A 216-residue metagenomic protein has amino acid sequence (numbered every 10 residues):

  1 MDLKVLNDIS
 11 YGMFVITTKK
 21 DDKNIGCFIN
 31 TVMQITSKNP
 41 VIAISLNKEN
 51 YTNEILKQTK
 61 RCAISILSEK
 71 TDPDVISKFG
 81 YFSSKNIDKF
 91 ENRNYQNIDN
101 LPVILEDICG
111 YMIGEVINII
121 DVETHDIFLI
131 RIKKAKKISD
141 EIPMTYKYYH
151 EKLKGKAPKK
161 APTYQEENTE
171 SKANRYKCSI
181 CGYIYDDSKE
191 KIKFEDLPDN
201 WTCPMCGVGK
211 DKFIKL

Functional and structural regions predicted by a protein language model:
M1-A173: Basic, polyanion-binding surface patches
K159-E167, G182-K191: Short Cys/His-rich Zn2+-coordinating modules
A173-N174, K215-L216: Short, intrinsically disordered terminal segments enriched in charged and Pro/Gly residues
N174-S179, D187: Acidic, low-complexity/disordered tracts enriched in E/D and polar residues
C178-C181, C203-C206: Short cysteine-rich clusters marking metal-coordination/redox-active sites
D187-S188, D211-K215: Short, non-ligating residues that shape and space the ligands of small metal-coordination modules and catalytic
E190-W201: Short linker/helix segments within small regulatory modules
